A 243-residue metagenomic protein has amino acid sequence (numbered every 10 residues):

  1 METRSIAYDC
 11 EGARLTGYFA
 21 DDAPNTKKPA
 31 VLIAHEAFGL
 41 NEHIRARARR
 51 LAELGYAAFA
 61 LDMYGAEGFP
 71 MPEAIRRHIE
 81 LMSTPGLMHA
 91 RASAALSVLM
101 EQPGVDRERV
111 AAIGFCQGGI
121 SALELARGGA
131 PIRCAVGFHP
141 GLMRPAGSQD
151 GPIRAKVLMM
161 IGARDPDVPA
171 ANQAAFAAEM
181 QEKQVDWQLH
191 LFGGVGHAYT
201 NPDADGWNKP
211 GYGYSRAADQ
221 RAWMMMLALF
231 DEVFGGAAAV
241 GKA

Functional and structural regions predicted by a protein language model:
S5-G104, N201-S215: Serine-hydrolase catalytic machinery in alpha/beta-hydrolase-like enzymes
M63-E67, G141, V195: Short beta-to-alpha linker loops that shape the active-site pocket of alpha/beta-hydrolase fold enzymes
A94-I153: Primarily recognizes the serine-hydrolase "nucleophile elbow" in alpha/beta-hydrolase and SGNH/GDSL folds
P152-V157, K183-D186: Short, proline-enriched alpha-helix->beta-strand connector loops that line the catalytic pocket of alpha/beta-hydrolase
M159-I161: Short beta-strand/loop motif that positions the catalytic acidic residue of the alpha/beta-hydrolase fold
R164-V168, H197-A198: Acidic catalytic loop of the alpha/beta-hydrolase fold
P169-E179: Short alpha-helix in the alpha/beta-hydrolase fold that links the catalytic acid
Q181, D186-A243: C-terminal catalytic histidine-bearing segment of alpha/beta-hydrolase fold enzymes
